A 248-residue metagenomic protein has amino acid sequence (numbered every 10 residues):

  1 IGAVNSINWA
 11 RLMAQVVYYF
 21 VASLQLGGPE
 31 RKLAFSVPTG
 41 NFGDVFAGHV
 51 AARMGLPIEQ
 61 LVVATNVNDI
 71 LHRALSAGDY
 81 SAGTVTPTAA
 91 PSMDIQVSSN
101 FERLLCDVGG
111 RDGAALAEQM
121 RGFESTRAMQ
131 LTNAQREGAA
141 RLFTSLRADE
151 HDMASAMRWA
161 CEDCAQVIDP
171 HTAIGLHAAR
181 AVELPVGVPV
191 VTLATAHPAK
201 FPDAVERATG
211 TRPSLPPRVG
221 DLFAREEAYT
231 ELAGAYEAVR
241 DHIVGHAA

Functional and structural regions predicted by a protein language model:
I1-A248: PLP-dependent amino-acid enzyme catalytic core
